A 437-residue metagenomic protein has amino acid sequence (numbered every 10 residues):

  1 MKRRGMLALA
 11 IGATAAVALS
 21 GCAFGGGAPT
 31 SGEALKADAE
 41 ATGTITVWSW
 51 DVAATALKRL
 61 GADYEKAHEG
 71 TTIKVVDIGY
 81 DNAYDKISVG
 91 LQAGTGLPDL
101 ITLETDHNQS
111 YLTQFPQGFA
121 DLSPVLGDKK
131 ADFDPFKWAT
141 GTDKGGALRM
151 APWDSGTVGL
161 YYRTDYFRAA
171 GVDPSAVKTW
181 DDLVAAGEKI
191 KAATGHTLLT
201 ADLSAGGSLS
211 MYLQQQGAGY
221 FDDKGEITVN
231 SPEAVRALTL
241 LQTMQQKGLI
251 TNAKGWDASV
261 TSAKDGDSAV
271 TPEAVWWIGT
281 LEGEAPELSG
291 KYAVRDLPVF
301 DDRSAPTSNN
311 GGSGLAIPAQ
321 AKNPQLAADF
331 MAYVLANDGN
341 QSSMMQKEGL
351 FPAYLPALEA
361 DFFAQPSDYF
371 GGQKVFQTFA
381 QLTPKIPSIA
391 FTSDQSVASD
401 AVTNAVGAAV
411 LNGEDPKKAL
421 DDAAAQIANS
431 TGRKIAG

Functional and structural regions predicted by a protein language model:
M1-I45, K66, A428-G437: Short, low-complexity disordered leader/linker segments with a strong preference for bacterial N-terminal type II
G25, E104-T157, A192, A293-R295 (+1 more regions): Hinge/lid segment of periplasmic solute-binding proteins
A37-D38, S123-P135, A176, L198-L199 (+4 more regions): Short, solvent-exposed loop/beta-turn-alpha elements that line the ligand-binding surface or hinge of extracytoplasmic
D63-F133, A169-G171, D267-V270: Extracytoplasmic "Venus flytrap"/periplasmic binding protein-like
K66, T72, T142-G207, G219-G255 (+4 more regions): Helix-loop-helix "hinge/cap" segment bordering the ligand-binding cleft or interdomain interface
G90, P98-I101, L126-Y166, R303-S308 (+1 more regions): A structural signal for short loop-to-beta-strand junctions that line the ligand-binding cleft of periplasmic/secreted
Q109-Y111, T280-L288, F300-A401, R433-A436: C-terminal lobe and pocket-closing loops of periplasmic/extracytoplasmic Venus-flytrap solute-binding proteins
M211, L238-D329: Extracytoplasmic/periplasmic substrate-binding proteins
